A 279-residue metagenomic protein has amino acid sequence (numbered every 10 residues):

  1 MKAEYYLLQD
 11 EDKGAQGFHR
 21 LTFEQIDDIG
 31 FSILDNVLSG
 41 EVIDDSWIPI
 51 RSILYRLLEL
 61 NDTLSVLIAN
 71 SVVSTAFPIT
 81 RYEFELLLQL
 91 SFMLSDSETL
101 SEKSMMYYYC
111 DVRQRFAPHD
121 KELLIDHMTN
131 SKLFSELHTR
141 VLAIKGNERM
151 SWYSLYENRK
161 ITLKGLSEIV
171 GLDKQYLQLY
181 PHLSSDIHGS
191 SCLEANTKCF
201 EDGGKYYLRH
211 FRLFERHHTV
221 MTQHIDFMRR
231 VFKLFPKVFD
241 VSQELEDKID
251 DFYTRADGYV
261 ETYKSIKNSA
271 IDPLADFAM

Functional and structural regions predicted by a protein language model:
M1-V42, Y107-M279: Secondary-shell segments that build the walls of catalytic and ion/ligand-binding clefts
I29-M93: Long, hydrophobic/aromatic-enriched structural stretches that serve as scaffold segments
D44, V72-P78, D96-S101, R209-V220: Intrinsic-disorder/low-complexity, polar/charged segments
N61-S71, L94-S97, S190-E201, V238-F239: Secondary-structure edge/capping motif, primarily at the C-terminal ends of alpha-helices and the immediately following
A76-P78, L94-M105, V241-D251: Short, glycine/acidic-rich hinge or "gate" loops at secondary-structure transitions that mediate conformational
